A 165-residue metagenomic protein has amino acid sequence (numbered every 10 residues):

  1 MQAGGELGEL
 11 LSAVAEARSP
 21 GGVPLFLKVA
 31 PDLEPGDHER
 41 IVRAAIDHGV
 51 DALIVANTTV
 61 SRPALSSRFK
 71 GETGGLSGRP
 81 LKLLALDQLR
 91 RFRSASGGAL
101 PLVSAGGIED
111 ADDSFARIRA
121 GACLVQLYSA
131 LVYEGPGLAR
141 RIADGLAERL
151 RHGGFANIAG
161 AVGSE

Functional and structural regions predicted by a protein language model:
M1-E6, A44-G98, E134: Glycine/Thr-rich beta-alpha phosphate-binding loop at enzyme active sites
G4-A15, H38, V42-R43, L86-L89 (+3 more regions): Generic structural signal for well-ordered alpha-helices, preferentially at hydrophobic/aromatic core positions
L10, V29-A30, A56-T58: Fold-independent oxyanion-binding glycine-rich loops and adjacent beta-strand/coil segments at enzyme active sites
A17, H48, A95, G145 (+2 more regions): Change "in soluble alpha/beta enzymes" to "in soluble alpha/beta proteins
R18-L33, F92-S104: Short beta-strand/loop segments at the ligand-binding rim of alpha/beta enzyme cores
L33-D47, S94-G98, I108-V125: Catalytic cores of alpha/beta
A52-R62, G107-I108, S114-R141: Glycine-rich phosphate-binding active-site loops on the catalytic face of alpha/beta enzymes
K82, R141-E165: Extended, intrinsically disordered, low-complexity segments
